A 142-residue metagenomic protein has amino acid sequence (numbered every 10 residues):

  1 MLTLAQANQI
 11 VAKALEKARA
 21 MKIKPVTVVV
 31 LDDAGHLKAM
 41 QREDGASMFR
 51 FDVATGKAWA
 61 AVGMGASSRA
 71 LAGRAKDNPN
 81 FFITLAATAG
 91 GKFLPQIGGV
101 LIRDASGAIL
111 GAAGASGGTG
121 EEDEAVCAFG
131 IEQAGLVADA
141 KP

Functional and structural regions predicted by a protein language model:
M1-P142: Flexible, solvent-exposed loop/hinge segments and secondary-structure transition points
